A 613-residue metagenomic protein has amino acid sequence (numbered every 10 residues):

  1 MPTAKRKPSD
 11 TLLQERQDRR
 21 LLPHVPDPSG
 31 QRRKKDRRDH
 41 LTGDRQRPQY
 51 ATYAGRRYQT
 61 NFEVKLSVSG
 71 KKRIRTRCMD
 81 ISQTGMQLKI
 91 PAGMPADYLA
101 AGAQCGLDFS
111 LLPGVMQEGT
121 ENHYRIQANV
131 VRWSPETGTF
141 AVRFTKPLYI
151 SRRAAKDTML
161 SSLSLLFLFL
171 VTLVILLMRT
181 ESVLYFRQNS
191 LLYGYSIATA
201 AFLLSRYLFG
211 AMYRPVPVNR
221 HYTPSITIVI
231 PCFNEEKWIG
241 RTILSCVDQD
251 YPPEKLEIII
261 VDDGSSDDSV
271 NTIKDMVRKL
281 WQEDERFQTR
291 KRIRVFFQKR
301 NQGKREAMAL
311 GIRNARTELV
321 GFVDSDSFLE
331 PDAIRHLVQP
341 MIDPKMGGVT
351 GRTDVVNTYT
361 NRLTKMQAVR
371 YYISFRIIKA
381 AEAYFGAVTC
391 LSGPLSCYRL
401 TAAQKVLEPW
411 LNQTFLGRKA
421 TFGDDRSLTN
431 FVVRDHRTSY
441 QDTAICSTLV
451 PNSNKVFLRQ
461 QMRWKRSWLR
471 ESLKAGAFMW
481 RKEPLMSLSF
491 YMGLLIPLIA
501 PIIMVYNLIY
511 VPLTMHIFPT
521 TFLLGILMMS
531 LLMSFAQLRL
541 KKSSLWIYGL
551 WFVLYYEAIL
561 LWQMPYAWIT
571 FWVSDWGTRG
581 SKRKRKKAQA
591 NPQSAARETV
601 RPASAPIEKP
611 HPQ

Functional and structural regions predicted by a protein language model:
P2-Q83, I90-G93, K156-V171: N-terminal helix initiation/capping motif
L176-A211, P217-H221, F490-D575: Membrane-embedded multi-pass helical conduit in multi-pass membrane proteins, especially envelope-biosynthetic
P224-T227, E257, S427: Cell-envelope/extracellular polymer assembly enzymes that use nucleotide-activated donors
L244-F297: Acidic donor-binding segment of Leloir-type glycosyltransferases
D268, S327-P340: Acidic donor-binding/catalytic loop of UDP-sugar-dependent glycosyltransferases, especially processive GT2
R292, F297-A315, R335: Glycine-rich, basic loop-to-helix element that forms the pyrophosphate-binding segment of sugar-nucleotide handling
V320: Short aromatic/hydrophobic "clamp" motif used to bind/position activated sugar donors
M341-I378, Q404, E408-F490, Y566: Catalytic donor/gating beta->alpha subdomain of glycosyltransferases that bind UDP-sugars
